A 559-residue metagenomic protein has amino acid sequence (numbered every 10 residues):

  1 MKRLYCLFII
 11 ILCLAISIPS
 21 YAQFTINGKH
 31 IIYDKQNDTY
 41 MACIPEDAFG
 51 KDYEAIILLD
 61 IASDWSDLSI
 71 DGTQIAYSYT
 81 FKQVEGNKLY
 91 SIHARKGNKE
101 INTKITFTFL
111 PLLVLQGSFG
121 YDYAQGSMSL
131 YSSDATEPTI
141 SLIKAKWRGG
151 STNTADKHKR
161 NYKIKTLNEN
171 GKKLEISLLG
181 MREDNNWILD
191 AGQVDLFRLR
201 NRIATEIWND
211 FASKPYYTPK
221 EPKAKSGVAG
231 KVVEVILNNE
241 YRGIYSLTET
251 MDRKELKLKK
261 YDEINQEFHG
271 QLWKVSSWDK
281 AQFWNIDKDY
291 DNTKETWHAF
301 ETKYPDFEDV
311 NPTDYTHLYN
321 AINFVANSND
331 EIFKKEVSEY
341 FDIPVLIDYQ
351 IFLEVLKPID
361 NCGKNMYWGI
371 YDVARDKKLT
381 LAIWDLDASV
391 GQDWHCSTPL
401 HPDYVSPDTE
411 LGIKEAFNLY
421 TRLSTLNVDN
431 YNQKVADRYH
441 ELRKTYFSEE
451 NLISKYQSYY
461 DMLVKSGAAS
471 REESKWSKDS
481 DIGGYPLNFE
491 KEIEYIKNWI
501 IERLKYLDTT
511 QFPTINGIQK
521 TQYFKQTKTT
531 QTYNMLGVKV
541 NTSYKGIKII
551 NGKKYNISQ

Functional and structural regions predicted by a protein language model:
M1-F8: Bacterial N-terminal signal peptides that target proteins for export
F8-S17: Bacterial N-terminal signal peptides
Y21-V84: Predominantly extracytoplasmic/ectodomain segments of secreted and cell-surface proteins
Y79-F81, G86-G97, K545-N556: Append "Rare intracellular matches occur via the same short Y/T/C beta-strand/loop motifs
N102-S151: Hydrophobic alpha-helical membrane-insertion signals
S141-I143, N153, K157, K303-G363 (+2 more regions): Middle-to-C-terminal accessory/interaction subdomains
K165-S177, M181-V194, R198, D210-F211 (+5 more regions): Internal "kinase-insert"/substrate-recognition segments embedded within catalytic cores of ATP-dependent enzymes
F512-L536: Residue-level detector of functionally pivotal "anchor" positions at catalytic/ligand-binding pockets or at interdomain
